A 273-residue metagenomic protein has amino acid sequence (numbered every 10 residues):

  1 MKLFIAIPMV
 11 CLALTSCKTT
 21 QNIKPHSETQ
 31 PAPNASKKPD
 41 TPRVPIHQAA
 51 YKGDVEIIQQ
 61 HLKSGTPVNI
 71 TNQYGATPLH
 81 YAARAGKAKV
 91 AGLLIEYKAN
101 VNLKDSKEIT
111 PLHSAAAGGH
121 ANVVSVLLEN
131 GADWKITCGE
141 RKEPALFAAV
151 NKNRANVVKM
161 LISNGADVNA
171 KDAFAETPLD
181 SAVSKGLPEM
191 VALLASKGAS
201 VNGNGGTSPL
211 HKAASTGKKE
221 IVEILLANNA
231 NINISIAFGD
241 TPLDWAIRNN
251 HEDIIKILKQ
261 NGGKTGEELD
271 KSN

Functional and structural regions predicted by a protein language model:
T15-S16: C-terminal motif of bacterial Sec signal peptides marking the signal peptidase cleavage site
P33-T77, Y81: N-terminal segments that cap or nucleate solenoid repeat domains
P39, N72, D105, C138-G139 (+4 more regions): Ankyrin repeat boundary/linker residues
P42, G75, E108, R141-K142 (+3 more regions): Start-of-repeat signature of ankyrin repeats
Q48-G53, Y81-K87, S114-H120, A148-R154 (+3 more regions): Ankyrin repeat A-helix N-terminal signature
D54-L62, K87-I95, H120-L128, R154-I162 (+3 more regions): Ankyrin repeat structural motif
A237-N273: Leucine-rich solenoid repeat scaffolds
